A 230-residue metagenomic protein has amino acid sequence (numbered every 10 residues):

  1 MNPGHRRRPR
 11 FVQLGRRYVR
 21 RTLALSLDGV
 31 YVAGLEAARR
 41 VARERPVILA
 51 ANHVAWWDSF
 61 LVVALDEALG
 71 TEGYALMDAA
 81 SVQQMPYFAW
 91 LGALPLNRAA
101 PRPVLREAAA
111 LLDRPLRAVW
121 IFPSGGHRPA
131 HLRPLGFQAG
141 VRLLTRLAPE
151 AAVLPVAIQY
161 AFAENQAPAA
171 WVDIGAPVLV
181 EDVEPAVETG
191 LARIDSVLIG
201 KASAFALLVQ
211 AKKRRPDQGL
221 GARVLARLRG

Functional and structural regions predicted by a protein language model:
N2-R7, F11, L105-G230: Non-catalytic C-terminal accessory region of glycerolipid acyltransferases and related lyso-lipid remodeling enzymes
F11-L14, Y18-H53: Helix-to-loop junction immediately C-terminal to a conserved catalytic motif
G15-R16, S81-Q84, A163-N165: Short, glycine/polar-rich helix-capping loops at beta-to-alpha or helix-loop-helix junctions that flank or form
D28, R98-L105, P134-L135: A conditional alpha-helix N-cap/helix-loop micro-motif detector
V32, A75, A93-P95, V153 (+1 more regions): Conserved beta-strand scaffold positions in the cores of enzyme catalytic domains, especially in NTP/NDP-utilizing
V32-L35, S81, R102-L105: Structural motif corresponding to alpha-helix initiation and N-cap regions
E36, M77-A79, N97-A99, A157 (+1 more regions): Residues at the C-termini of beta-strands that transition into short coil/loop
V41-A100: Catalytic core of membrane glycerolipid acyltransferases/transacylases, capturing the structured, soluble-facing
